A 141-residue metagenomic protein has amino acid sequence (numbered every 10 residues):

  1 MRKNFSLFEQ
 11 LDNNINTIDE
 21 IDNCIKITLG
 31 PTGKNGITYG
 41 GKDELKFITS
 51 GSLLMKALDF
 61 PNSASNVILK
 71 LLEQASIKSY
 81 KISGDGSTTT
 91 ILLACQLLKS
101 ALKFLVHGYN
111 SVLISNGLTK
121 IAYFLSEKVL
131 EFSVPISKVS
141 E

Functional and structural regions predicted by a protein language model:
M1-E141: N-terminal glycine-/lysine-enriched basic segments
